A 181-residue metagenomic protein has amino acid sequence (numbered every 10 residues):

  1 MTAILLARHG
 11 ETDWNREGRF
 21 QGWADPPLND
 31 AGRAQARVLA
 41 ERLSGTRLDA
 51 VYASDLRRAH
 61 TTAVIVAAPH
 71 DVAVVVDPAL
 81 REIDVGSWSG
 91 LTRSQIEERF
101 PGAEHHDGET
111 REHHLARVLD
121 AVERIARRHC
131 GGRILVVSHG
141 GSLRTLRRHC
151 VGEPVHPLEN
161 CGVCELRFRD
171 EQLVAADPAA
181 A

Functional and structural regions predicted by a protein language model:
T2-H70, R99, H106: Active-site-proximal alpha-helix that buttresses catalytic centers in soluble enzyme cores
I4, C130-G140: Generic beta-sheet signal
T12, S142-L143: Short active-site segment of divalent metal-dependent hydrolases/proteases that encodes the spacing between
P26, A68-D120, V174-P178: Phosphate-handling substructures
S44-R47, I125-G132: Glycine-rich phosphate-binding loop signature in dinucleotide/nucleotide-binding domains
A53-S54, A116, V137-S138: Short beta-strand scaffold positions
I65, T145, H149: Active-site signature of alpha/beta-hydrolase-fold catalytic machinery across serine- and Asp/Cys-nucleophile hydrolases
E153-V174: Domain-level recognition of soluble alpha/beta enzyme cores, biased toward histidine phosphatases/phosphomutases
